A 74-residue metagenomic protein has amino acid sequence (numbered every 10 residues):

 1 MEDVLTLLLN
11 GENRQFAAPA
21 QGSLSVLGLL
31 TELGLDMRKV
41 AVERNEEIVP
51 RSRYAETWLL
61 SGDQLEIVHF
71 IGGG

Functional and structural regions predicted by a protein language model:
M1-G73: Ubiquitin-like/PB1-type beta-grasp interaction modules and other compact soluble beta-rich domains
